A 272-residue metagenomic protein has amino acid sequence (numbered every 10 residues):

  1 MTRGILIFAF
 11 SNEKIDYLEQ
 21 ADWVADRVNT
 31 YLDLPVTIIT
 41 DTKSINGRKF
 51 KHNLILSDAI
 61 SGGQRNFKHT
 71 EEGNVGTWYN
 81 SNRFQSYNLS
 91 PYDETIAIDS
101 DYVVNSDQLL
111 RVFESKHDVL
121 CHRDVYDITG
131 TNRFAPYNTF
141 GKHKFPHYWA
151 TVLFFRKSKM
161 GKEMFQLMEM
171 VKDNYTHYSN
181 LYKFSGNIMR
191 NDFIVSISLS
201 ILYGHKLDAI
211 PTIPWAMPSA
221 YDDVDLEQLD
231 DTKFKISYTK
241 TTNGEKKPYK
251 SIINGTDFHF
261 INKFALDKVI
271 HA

Functional and structural regions predicted by a protein language model:
M1-A9, L18, I38, R48 (+2 more regions): A glycosyltransferase accessory/donor-loop signature
D16-N29: Short, well-formed alpha-helical segments that are part of the catalytic scaffolds of diverse glycosyltransferases
Y17, S61-T70, I128-F134: Short, charged, surface-exposed secondary-structure boundary motifs
D33-T42, I96, V119-C121: Short, hydrophobic beta-strand segments that form beta-sheet elements in well-ordered domains
I39-N46, D58-A59, V103-S106, I213: Short, polar loop motifs at secondary-structure junctions
K43, H117, F145-P146: Catalytic phosphate/metal-binding cores of nucleic-acid and nucleotide-processing enzymes, i.e., regions that mediate
I45-S90: Active-site-proximal specificity loops/subdomain of glycosyltransferases
Y79-G130: GT-A fold catalytic core of metal-dependent nucleotide-sugar glycosyltransferases, centered on the diacidic
